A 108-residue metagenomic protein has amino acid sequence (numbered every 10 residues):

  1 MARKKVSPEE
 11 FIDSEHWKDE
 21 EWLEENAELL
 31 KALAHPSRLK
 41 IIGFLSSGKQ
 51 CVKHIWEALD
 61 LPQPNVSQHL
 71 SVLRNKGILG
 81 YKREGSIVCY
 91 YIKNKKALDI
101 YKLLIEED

Functional and structural regions predicted by a protein language model:
M1-L33: N-terminal leader segment of winged-helix/HTH proteins
S14, E25-N26, C89-D108: Conserved segment of winged-helix/HTH DNA-binding domains
P36-L39, S46-K53: Short capping segments at the starts of secondary-structure elements
I55-E57: A short acidic, leucine-rich amphipathic alpha-helix
P62-N65: Helix-turn-helix DNA-binding motif, specifically the short coil turn and the N-cap/start of the second
H69: Residues within the DNA-recognition helix of helix-turn-helix
N75-E84, Y91: Beta-hairpin "wing" of winged helix-turn-helix
